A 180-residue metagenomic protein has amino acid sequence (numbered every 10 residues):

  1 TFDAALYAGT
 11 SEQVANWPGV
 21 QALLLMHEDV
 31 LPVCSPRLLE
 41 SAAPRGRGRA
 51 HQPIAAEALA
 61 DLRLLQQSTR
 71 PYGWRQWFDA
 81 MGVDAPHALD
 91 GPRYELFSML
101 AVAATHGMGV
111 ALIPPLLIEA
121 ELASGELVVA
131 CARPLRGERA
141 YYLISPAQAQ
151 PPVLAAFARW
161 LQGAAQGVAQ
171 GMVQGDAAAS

Functional and structural regions predicted by a protein language model:
T1-L62, T69-R70, F78-R93: Acidic, Gly/Pro-rich loop/turn segments at junctions of secondary structure
G9, Q66, P115, P134: Residues that line or immediately flank small-molecule/substrate-binding pockets and catalytic motifs
V14-A22, E121-C131: Ligand-binding "clamshell"
V33, L112, I144-P146: Short hydrophobic/aromatic beta-strand micro-patches that form the beta-sheet surface supporting nucleotide- or nucleic
P71-W77, Y94, P114, W160: Tryptophan-centric aromatic hotspots in well-structured domains and transmembrane helices
A85-V129, R136: Hydrophobic hinge/microswitch elements
R133-S180: A late-sequence structural motif
